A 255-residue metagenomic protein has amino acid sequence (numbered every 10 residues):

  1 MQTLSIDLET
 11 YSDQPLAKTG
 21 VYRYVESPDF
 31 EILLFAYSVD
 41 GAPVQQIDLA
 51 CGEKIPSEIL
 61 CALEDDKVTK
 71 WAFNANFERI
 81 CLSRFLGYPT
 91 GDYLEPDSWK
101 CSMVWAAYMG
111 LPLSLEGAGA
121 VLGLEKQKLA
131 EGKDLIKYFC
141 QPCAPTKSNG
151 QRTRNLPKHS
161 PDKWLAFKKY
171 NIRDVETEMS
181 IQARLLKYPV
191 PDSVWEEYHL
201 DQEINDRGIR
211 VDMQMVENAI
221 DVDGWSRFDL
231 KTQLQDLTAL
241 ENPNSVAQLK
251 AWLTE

Functional and structural regions predicted by a protein language model:
M1-T10, Q14-L16, L34, D134-E255: Conserved "right-hand" nucleotidyltransferase catalytic core of DNA-directed polymerases
L8-Q14, R23-V25, N74: Ser/Thr-glycine-rich phosphate-binding loops at phosphate-binding pockets of nucleotides, nucleotide cofactors
D13-A17, Q46-L49: Cytochrome P450 core scaffold surrounding the K-helix E-X-X-R motif and the conserved "meander" helix-loop region
P15-A36: A short alpha/beta connector and helix-capping loop motif
F30-Y37, G41-L186: Active-site-proximal helix-loop-helix substrate-binding element of RNase H-like nuclease domains
